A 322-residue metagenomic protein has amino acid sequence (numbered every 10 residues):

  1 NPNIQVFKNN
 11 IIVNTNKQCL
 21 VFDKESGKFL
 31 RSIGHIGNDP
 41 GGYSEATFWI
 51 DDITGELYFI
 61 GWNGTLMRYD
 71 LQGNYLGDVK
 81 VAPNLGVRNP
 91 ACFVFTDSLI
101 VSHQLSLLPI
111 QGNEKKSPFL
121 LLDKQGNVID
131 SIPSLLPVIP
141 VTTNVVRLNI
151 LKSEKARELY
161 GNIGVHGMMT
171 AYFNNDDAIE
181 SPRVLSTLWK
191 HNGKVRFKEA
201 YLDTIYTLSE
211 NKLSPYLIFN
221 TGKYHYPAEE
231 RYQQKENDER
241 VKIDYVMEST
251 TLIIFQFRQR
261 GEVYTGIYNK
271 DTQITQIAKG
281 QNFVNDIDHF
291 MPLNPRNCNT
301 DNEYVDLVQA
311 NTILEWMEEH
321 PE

Functional and structural regions predicted by a protein language model:
N1-Q18: Beta-strand-rich domains and repeat architectures in extracellular enzymes and scaffolds, especially beta-propellers
P2-V6, T47-I53, A91-L99, V145-V146 (+4 more regions): Structural signature of eukaryotic scaffold interfaces centered on beta-propeller domains
K28-T65, G77-G86: Blade-loop segments of beta-propeller domains
G34-G41, K80-R88, L135-I139, N220-H225 (+1 more regions): Short coil/turn segments at the loop-to-beta-strand junctions that recur within blades of beta-propeller repeat folds
W62-P118, L122-V146: Asp-box/WD-like beta-propeller blade repeats and closely related beta-sheet repeat scaffolds
K115-N127, D203-Y206, Y264-T272, E322: Beta-propeller blade signature
R147-N174: Short, small/polar-rich motifs associated with maturation and membrane association, primarily at protein termini
Y216-E239, D271-D301: Conserved blade-ending motifs and adjacent loop-strand segments that build the rim/top face of beta-propeller domains
